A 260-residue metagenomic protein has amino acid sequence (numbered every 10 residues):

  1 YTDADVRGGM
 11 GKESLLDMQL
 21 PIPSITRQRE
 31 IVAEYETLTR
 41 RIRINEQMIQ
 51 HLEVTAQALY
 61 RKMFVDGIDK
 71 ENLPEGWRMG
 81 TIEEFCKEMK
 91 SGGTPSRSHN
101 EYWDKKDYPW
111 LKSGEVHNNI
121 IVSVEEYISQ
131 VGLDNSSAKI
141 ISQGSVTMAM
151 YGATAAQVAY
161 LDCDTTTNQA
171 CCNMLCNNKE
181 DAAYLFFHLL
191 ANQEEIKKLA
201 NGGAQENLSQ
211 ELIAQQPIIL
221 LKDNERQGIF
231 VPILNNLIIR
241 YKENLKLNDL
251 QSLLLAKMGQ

Functional and structural regions predicted by a protein language model:
T2, E75, P95-Y102, A200-G202: Short coil/turn segments at secondary-structure boundaries
T2-V32, T165-C172, A204-E225: A short glycine-rich beta-alpha junction/loop motif
D17-G93, K105, Q215, I219-Q260: Non-catalytic DNA-recognition/assembly elements of restriction-modification systems
E83-E101, G114-Q143, D162-C163, T167: Sequence-specific dsDNA recognition surfaces
L111: ATP-grasp fold ATP-binding core
M148-A149: A generic structural signal for residues embedded in beta-strands
A153-A156: Short, charged beta-turn/beta-strand-edge "cap" motif at the junction between a beta-strand and an adjacent loop
C172-C176, A183, L190-Q193, L199 (+2 more regions): Glycine-rich beta->alpha junctions and the first turn(s) of the following alpha-helix
